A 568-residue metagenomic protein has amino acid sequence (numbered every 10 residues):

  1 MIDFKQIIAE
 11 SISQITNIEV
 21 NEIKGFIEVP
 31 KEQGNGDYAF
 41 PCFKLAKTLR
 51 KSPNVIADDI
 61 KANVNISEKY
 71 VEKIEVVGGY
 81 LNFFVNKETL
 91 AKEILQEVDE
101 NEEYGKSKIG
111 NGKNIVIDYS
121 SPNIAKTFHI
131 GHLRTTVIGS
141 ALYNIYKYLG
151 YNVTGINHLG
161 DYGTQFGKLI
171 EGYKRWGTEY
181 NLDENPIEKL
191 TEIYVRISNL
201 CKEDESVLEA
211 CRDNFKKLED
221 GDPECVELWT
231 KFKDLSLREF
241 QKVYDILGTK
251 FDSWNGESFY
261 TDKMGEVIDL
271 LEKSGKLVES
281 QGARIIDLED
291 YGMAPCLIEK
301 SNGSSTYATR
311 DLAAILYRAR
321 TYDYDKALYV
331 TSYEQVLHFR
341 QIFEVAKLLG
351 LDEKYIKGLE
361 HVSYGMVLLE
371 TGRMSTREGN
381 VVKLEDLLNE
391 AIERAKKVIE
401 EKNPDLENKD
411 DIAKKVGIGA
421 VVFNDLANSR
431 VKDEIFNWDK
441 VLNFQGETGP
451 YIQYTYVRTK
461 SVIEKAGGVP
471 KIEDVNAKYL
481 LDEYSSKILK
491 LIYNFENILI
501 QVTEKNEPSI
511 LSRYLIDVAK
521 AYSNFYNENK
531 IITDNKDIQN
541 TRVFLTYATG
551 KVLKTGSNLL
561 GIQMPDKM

Functional and structural regions predicted by a protein language model:
M1-K92, E102, K106-M568: Non-catalytic interaction-recognition regions
L95-Q96: Beta-lactamase-like hydrolase cores
